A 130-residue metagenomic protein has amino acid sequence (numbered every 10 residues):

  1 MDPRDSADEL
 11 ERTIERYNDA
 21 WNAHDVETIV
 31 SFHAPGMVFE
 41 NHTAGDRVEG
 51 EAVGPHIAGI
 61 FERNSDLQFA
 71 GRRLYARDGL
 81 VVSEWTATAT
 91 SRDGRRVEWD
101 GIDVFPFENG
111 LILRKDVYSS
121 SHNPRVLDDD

Functional and structural regions predicted by a protein language model:
M1-P35, D129-D130: Short, low-complexity N-terminal intrinsically disordered segments enriched in polar/charged residues
Y17, I29-V30, M37, V53 (+5 more regions): Hydrophobic pocket/interface hotspot
V26-D78: A solvent-exposed, acidic/Ser-Thr-rich amphipathic alpha-helical stretch
V48, S91-R92, H122-R125: A short local loop/turn or secondary-structure capping micro-motif enriched for an aromatic residue
Q68-A70, E84, V97-I102: Short, surface-exposed coil-to-beta transition loops
D78-A87: A short hydrophobic beta-strand element
A89-V97: Short, cysteine-centered beta-strand-loop-beta hairpins and adjacent loop/turn segments enriched in charged/polar
D100-V126: Short beta-strand edge/turn micro-motifs at domain boundaries
